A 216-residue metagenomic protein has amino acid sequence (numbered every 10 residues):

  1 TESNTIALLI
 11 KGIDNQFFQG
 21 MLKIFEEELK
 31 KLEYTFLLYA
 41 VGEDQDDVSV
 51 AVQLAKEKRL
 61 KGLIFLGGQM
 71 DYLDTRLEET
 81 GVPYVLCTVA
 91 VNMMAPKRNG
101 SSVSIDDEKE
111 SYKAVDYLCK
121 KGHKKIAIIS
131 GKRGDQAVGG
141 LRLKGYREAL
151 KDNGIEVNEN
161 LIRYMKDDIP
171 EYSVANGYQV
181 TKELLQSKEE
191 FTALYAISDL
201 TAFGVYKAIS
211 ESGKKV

Functional and structural regions predicted by a protein language model:
N4-D116, K120, Q186, E190: Alpha-helical recognition/docking segments in bacterial nutrient-uptake and carbohydrate-utilization systems
N4-T5, K125-I126, N160: Charged active-site motifs of nucleotide-sugar-dependent glycosyltransferases
A7, A127-I129, T192-Y195: Conserved beta-strand elements of the Class I
N15-F17, R133-R142, N153: Glycine- and acidic-residue-enriched helix-capping/strand-helix junction motifs
A40-G42, S130, L161-Y164: Residue-level recognition of beta-strand->loop/alpha-helix junctions
G67-G68, V89, S130-K132, S198-D199: Short secondary-structure boundary segments
G68-R76, G140-N153, V157-V216: Hydrophobic alpha-helical
S101-I129, K144-E148, V174-E183, A202: Hydrophobic alpha-helical segments within soluble ligand-binding/sensing domains
